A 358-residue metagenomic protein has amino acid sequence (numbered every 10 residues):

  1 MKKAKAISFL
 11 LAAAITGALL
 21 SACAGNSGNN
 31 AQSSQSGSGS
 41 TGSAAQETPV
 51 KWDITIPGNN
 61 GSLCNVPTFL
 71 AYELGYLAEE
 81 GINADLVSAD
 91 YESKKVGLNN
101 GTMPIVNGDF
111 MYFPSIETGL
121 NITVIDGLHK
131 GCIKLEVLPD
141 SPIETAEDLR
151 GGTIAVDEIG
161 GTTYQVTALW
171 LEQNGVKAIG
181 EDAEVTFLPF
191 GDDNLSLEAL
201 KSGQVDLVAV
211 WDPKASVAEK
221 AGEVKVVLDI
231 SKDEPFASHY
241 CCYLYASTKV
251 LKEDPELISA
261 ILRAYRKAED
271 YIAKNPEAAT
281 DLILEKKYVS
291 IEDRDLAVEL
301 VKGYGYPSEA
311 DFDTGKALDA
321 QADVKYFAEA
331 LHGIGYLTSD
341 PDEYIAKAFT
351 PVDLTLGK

Functional and structural regions predicted by a protein language model:
M1-K51, T355-K358: Short, low-complexity disordered leader/linker segments with a strong preference for bacterial N-terminal type II
N30, G37-G39, A44-D192, D206-D212 (+2 more regions): Short, glycine-/small- and polar/acidic-enriched structural segments that line small-molecule recognition paths
C64-P67, E73, D90, K94 (+11 more regions): Stable alpha-helical elements in mature extracytoplasmic
F110-Y112, L195-K287: Pocket-lining segment of extracytoplasmic ligand-binding domains
G131, R150, Y240-C242, F327: Residues that flank catalytic or metal-binding motifs in active/ligand-binding sites
K252-Y336: Secondary-structure end/capping motifs
V324-K358: Conserved C-terminal helix/tail region of periplasmic/extracytoplasmic solute-binding proteins
